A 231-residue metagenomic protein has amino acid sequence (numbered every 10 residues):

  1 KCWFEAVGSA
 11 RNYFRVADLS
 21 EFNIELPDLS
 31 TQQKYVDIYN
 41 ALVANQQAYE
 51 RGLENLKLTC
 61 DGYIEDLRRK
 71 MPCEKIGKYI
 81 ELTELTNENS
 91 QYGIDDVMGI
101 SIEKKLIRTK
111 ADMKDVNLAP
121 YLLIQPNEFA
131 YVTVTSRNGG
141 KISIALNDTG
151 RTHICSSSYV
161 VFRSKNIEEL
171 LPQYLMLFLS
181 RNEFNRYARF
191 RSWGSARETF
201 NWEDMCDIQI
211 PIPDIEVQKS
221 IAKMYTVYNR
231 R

Functional and structural regions predicted by a protein language model:
K1, P126, A130-S180: A short beta-sheet element
F4-A6, N89-V97, F190-S192: Short coil/turn segments at secondary-structure boundaries
G8-S30, T152-S158, W193-K219: A short glycine-rich beta-alpha junction/loop motif
A17, L56-D61, G150-H153: Short, conserved phosphate-binding/catalytic loop or strand-edge motifs used in phosphoryl-/nucleotidyl-transfer
E21-N89, Q209-R231: Non-catalytic DNA-recognition/assembly elements of restriction-modification systems
G77-F129: Sequence-specific dsDNA recognition surfaces
F184-Y187: Periplasmic-binding protein-like
